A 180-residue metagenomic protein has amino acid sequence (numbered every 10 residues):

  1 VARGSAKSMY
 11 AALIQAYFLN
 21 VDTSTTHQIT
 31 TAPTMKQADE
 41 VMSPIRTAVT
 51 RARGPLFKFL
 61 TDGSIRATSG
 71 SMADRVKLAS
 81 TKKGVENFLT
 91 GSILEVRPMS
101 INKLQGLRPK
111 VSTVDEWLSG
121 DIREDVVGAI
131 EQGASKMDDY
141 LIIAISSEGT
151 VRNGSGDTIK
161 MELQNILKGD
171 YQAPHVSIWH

Functional and structural regions predicted by a protein language model:
V1-H180: Phosphate/NTP-binding elements of NTP-utilizing enzymes
